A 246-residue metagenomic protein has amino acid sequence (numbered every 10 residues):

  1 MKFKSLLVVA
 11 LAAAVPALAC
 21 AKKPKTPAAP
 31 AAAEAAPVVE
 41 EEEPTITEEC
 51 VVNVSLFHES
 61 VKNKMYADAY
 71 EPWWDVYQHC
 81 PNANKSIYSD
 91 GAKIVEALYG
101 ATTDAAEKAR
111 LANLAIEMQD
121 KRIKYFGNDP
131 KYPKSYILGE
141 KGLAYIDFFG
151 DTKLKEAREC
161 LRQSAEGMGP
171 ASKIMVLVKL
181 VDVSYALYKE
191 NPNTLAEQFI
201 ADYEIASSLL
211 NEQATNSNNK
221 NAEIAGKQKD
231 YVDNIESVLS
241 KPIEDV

Functional and structural regions predicted by a protein language model:
M1-A32, A92: Bacterial Sec-dependent N-terminal signal peptides
P24-V246: Preference for long, solvent-exposed alpha-helical segments and helix-linker "stalks"
